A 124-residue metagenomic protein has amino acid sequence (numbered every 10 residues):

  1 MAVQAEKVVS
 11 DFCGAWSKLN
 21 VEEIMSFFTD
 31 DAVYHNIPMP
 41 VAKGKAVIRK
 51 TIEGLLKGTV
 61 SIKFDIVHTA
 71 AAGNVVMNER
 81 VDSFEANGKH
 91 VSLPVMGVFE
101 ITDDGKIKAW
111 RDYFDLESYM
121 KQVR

Functional and structural regions predicted by a protein language model:
M1-D30, Q122-R124: Short, low-complexity N-terminal intrinsically disordered segments enriched in polar/charged residues
V21-G73: A solvent-exposed, acidic/Ser-Thr-rich amphipathic alpha-helical stretch
I24, A72-V75, F99-K106: Short, solvent-exposed coil/turn segments at beta-strand boundaries
I52, F64-T69, V81-D82, P94-E100: Hydrophobic/aromatic beta-strand elements that line small-molecule binding cavities or substrate pockets in beta-rich
N78-A86: Short beta-strand segments that buttress and anchor functional surface loops
V98-K121: Short beta-strand edge/turn micro-motifs at domain boundaries
